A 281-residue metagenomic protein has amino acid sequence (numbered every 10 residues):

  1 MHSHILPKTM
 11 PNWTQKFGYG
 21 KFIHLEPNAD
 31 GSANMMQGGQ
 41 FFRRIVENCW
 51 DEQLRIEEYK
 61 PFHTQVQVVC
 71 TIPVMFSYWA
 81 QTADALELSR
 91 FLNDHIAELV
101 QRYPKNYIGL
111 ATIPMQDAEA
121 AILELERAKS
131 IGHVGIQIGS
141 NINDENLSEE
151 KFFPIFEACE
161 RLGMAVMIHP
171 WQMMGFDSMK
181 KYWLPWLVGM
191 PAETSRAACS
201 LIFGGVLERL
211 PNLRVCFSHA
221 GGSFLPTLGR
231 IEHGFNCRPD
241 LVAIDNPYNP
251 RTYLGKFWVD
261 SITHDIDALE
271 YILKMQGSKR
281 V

Functional and structural regions predicted by a protein language model:
M1-V281: Helix-coil boundary/capping segments in enzymes
